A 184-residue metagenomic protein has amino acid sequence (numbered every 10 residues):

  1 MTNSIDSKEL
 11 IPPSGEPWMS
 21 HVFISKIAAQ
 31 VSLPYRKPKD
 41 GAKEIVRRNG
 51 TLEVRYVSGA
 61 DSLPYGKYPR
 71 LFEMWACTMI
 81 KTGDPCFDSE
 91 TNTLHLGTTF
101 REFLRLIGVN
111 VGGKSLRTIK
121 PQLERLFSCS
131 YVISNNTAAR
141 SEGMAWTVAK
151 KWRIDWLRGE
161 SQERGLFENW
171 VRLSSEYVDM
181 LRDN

Functional and structural regions predicted by a protein language model:
M1-N184: Charged, alpha-helix-forming regions
